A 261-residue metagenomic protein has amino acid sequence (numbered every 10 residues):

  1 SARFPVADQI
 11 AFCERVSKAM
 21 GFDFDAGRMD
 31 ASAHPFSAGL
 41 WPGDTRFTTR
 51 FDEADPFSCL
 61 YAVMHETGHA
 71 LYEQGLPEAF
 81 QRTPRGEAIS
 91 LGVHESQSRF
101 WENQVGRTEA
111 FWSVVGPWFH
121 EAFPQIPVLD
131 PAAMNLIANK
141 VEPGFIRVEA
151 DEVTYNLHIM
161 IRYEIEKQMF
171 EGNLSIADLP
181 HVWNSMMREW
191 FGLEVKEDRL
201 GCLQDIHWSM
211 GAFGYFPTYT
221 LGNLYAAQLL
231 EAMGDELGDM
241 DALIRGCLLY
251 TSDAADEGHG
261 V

Functional and structural regions predicted by a protein language model:
S1-P56, S252: Contiguous, non-catalytic segments that form substrate-binding/exosite surfaces or channel walls
Y61-Q74, S98-R99: Active-site recognition of the HExxH zinc-binding catalytic motif
E73-S96: Post-HEXXH active-site segment of zinc metalloproteases
A88-Q125: Post-HExxH zinc-binding segment in Zn-dependent metallohydrolases
S98, I165, G222: Hydrophobic, well-ordered secondary-structure elements that form the walls of internal hydrophobic environments
F111-M210: Long, amphipathic alpha-helical stalk/connector segments used for oligomerization, subunit docking, or mechanical
G211-L230: C-terminal substrate/ligand-recognition segments
Y250-G258: Conserved small/polar residues in nucleotide/adenosyl-binding loops
